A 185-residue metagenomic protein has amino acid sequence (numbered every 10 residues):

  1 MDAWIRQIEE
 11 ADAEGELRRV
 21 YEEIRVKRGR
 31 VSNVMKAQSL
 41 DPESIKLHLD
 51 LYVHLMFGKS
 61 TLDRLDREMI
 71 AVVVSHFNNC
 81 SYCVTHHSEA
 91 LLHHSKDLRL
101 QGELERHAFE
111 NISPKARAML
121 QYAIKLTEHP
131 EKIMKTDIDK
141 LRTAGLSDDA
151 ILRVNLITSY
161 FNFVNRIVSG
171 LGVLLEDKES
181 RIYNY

Functional and structural regions predicted by a protein language model:
M1-Y185: Hydrophobic alpha-helical segments
